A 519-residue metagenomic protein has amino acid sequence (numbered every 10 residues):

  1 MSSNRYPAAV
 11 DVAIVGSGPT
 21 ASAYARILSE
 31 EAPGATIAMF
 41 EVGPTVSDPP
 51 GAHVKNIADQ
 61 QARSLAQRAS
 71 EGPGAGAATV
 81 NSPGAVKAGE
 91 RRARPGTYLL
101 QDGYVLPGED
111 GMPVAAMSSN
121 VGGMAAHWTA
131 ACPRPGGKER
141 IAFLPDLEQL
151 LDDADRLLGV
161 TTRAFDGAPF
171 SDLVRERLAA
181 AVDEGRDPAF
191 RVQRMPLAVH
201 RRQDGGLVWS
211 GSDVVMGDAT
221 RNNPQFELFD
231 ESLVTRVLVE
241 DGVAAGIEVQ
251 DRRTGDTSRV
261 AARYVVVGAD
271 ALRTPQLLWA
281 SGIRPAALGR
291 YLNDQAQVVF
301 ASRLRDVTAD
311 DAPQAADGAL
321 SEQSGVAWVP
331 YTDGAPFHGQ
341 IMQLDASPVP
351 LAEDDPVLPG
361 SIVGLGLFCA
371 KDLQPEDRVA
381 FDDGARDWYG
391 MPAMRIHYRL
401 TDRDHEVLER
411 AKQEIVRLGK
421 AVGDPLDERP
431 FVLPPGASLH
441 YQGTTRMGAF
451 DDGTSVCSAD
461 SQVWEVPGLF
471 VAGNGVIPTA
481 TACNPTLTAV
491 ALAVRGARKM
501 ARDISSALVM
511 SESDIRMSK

Functional and structural regions predicted by a protein language model:
M1-A8: A short, basic/flexible loop-to-alpha-helix module at the beginning of a structural domain
V10-M39: N-terminal Rossmann-like FAD-binding beta1-loop-alpha1 element of flavoenzymes
E30-A62, A66-Q67, V237, E248-D317 (+4 more regions): Glycine-rich loop(s) and the adjacent beta-strand/alpha-helix scaffold that form part
L65, G76-G84, E90-R91, G108-D110 (+4 more regions): Conserved redox-cofactor binding core of oxidoreductases
R92-M117, G122-M124, P285-H405, S438-G443 (+3 more regions): FAD cofactor-binding and catalytic pocket of flavoenzymes
Q193, F229-D230, T235-E240, E406-A480 (+1 more regions): A glycine-rich dinucleotide-binding beta-alpha-beta segment and adjacent secondary-structure elements that constitute
G246-D251, G366-F368, R446: Short beta-strand segments that buttress and anchor functional surface loops
